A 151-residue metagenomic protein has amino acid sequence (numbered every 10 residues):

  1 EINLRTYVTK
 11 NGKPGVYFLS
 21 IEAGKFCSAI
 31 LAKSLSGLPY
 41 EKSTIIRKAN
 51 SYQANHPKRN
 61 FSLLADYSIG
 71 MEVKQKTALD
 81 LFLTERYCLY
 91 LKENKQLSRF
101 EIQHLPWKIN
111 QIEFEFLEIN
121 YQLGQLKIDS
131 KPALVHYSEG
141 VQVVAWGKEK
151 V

Functional and structural regions predicted by a protein language model:
N3-V151: Internal, well-folded beta-alpha domain core
